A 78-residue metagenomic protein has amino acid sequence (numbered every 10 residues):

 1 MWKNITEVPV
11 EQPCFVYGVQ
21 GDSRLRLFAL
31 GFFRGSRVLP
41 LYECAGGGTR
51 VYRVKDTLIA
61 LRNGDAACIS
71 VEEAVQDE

Functional and structural regions predicted by a protein language model:
M1-F28, F33, R37-L41, A45-E78: Compact, charge-rich alpha-helical regulatory domains located at protein termini
